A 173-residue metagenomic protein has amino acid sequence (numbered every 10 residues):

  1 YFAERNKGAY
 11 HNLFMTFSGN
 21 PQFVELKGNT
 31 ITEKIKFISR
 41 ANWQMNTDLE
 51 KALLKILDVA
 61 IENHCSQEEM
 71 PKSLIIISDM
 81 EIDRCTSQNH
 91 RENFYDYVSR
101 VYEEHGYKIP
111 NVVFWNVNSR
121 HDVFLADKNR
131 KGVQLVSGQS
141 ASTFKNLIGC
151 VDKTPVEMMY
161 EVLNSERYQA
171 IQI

Functional and structural regions predicted by a protein language model:
Y1-I173: Acidic, glycine-rich A-domain
